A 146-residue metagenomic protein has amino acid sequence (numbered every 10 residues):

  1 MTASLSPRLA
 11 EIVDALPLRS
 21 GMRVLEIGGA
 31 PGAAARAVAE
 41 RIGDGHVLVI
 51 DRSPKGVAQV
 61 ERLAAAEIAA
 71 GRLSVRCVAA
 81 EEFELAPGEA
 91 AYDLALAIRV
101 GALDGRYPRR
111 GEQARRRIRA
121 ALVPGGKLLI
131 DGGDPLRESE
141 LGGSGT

Functional and structural regions predicted by a protein language model:
S4-G21: Conserved alpha-helix/loop element of class I SAM-dependent methyltransferases that forms part of the SAM/SAH-binding
G21-A30: Conserved class I S-adenosyl-L-methionine
P31-G43: Conserved SAM-binding loop of SAM-dependent methyltransferases across substrates and taxa, primarily the Class I
S53: Conserved SAM/SAH-binding beta-strand->alpha-helix loop
A69-E82: Conserved SAM-binding strand-loop segment of SAM-dependent methyltransferases
L85-A95: A short acidic, Gly/Pro-enriched loop at the edge of an enzyme's catalytic core that lines a small-molecule cofactor
R110-P124: A short glycine-rich, Lys/Arg-flanked "PGG" loop and its adjoining helix->strand segment in the class I
G125-G132: Conserved beta-strand signature within the Rossmann-like core of class I S-adenosyl-L-methionine
